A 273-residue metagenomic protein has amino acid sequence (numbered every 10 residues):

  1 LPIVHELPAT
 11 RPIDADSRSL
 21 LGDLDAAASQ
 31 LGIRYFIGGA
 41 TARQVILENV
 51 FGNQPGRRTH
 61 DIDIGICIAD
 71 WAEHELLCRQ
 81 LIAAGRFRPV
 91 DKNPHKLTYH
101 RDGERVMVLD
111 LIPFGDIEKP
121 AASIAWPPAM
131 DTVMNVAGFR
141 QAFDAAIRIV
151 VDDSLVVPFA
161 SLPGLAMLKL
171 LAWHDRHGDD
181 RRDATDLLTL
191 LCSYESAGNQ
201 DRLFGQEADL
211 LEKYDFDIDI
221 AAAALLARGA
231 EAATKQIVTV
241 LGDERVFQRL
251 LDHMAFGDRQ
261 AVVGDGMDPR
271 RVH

Functional and structural regions predicted by a protein language model:
L1-H273: Compositionally biased terminal segments of proteins
